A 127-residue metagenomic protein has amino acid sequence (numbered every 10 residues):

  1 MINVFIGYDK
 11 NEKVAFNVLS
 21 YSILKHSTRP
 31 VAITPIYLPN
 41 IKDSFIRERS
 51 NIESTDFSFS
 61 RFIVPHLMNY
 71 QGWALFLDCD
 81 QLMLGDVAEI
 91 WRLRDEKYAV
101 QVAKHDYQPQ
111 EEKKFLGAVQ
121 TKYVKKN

Functional and structural regions predicted by a protein language model:
M1-N127: Glycosyltransferase catalytic domains, chiefly GT-A lineage
